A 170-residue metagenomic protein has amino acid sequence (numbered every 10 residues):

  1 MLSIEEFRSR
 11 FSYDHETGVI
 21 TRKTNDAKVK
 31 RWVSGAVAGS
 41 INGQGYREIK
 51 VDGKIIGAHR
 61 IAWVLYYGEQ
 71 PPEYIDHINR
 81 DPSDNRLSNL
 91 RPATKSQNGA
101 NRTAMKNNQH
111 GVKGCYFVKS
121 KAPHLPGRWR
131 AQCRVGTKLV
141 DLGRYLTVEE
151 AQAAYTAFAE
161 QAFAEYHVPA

Functional and structural regions predicted by a protein language model:
M1-R47, V51: Short helix-coil boundary/hinge micro-motifs
R10, H15, D52-G136: Short, cationic Gly/His-enriched loop motifs
N25, K54, K138-V140: Well-ordered beta-strand scaffold positions
S40-Y46, V64-Q70, V148-T156: Short, surface-exposed linear segments at secondary-structure transitions and domain or protein termini
K138-E149: A short, exposed loop/beta-hairpin motif centered on an aromatic-Gly-Thr core
E150-A170: J-domain (Hsp40/DnaJ) module recognition
